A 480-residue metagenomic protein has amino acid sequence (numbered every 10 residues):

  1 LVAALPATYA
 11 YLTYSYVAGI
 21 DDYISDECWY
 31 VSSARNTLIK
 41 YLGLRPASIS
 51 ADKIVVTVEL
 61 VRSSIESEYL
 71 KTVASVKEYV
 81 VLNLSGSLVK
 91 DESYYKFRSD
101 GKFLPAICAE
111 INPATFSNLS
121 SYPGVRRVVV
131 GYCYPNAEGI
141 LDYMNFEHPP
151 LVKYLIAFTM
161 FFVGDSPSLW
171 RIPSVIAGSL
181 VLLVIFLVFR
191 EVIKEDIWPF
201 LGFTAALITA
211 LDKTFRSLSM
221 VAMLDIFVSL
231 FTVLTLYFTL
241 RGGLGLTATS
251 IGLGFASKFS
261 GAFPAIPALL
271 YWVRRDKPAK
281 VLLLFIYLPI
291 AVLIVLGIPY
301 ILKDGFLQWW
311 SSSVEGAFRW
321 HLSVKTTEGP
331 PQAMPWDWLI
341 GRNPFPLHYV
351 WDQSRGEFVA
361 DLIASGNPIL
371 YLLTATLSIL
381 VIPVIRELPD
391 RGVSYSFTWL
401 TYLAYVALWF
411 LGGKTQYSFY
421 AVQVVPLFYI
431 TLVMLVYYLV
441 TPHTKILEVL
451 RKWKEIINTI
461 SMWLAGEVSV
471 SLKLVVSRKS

Functional and structural regions predicted by a protein language model:
I24, T214-D225: Short acidic/glycine- and proline-prone juxtamembrane loop motifs at membrane-interface regions of multi-pass membrane
F146-Y154, V163-L180, F203, L218 (+2 more regions): Loop-to-helix entry region of an early transmembrane alpha helix in multi-pass inner-membrane enzymes
F158, I172-D196, L234, I379-P383: Transmembrane-helix motifs of polytopic, lipid-linked glycan transferases
S168, I185-L211, S229, L246: Transmembrane-helix signature of polytopic, membrane-embedded enzymes that assemble or transfer cell-envelope glycans
V184, F227-L246, S250, L427-T431: Specific aromatic-rich, kink-prone transmembrane helix
L240-L246, I251, F263-A291, G297 (+1 more regions): Perimembrane helix-loop-helix junctions
K280-W351: Membrane-lumen/periplasm interface segments of specific transmembrane helices in polyprenyl phosphate-linked
N343-G392: Hydrophobic, aromatic-rich transmembrane alpha-helices and their immediate juxtamembrane boundary segments
